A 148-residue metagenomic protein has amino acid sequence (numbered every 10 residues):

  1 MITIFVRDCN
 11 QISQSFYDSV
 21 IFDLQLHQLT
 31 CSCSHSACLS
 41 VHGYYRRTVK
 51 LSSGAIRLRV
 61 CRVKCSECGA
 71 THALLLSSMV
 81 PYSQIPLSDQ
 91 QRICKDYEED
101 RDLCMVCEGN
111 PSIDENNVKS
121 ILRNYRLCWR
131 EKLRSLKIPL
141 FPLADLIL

Functional and structural regions predicted by a protein language model:
M1-M79: Short, conserved DNA-binding cores of transcription-related domains
G69-L148: Short, positively charged, Gly/Tyr-enriched micro-motifs that form contact patches at catalytic or ligand/partner
